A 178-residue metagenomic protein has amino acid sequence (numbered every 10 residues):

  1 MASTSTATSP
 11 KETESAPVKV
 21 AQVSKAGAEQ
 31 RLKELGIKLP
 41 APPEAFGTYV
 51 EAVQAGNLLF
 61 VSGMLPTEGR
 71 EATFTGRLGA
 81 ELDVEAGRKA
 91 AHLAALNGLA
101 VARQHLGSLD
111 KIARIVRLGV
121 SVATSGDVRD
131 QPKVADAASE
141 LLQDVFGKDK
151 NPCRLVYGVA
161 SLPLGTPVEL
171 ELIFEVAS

Functional and structural regions predicted by a protein language model:
A2-S178: Short, polar/acidic, helix-capping and beta-turn segments at strand->helix junctions that line the mouths
